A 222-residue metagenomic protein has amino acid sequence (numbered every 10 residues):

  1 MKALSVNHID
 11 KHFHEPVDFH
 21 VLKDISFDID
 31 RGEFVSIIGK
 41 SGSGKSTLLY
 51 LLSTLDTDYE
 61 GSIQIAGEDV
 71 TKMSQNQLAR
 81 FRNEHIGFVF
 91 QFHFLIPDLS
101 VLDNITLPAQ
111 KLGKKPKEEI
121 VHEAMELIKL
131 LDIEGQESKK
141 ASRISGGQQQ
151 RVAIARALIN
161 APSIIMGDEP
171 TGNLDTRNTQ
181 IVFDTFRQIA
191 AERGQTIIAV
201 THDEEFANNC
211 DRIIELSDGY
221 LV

Functional and structural regions predicted by a protein language model:
I38-K40: The feature captures the beta-strand-to-loop junction immediately N-terminal to the Walker
S53: Helix-to-loop junction immediately C-terminal to a conserved catalytic motif
G61-D69: Conserved ABC transporter NBD signature motif
L99-P108: Short coil-to-helix segment of the ABC ATPase nucleotide-binding domain corresponding to the Q-loop/switch region
K140-I144, Q148-Q150: Conserved ABC ATPase signature
I159-S163: A short, proline-enriched helix->beta-strand linker immediately N-terminal to the Walker B motif in ABC-type P-loop
I165-D168: Catalytic Walker B motif of ABC-type/P-loop ATPase nucleotide-binding domains
